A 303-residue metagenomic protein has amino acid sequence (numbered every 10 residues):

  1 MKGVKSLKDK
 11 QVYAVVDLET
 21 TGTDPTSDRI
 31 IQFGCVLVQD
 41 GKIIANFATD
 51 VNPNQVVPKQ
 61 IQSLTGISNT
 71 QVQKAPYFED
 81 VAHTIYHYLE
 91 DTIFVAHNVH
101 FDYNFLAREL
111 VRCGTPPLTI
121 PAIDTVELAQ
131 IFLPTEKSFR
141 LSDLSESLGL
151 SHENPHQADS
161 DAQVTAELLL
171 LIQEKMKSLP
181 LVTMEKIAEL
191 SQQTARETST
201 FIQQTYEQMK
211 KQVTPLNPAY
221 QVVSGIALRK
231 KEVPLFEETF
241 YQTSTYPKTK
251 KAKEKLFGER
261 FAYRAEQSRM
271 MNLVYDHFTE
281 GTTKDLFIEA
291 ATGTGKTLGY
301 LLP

Functional and structural regions predicted by a protein language model:
M1-A122, P134-H156: Conserved non-catalytic scaffold segment of RNase H-like nuclease domains
K2-K8, L171-K248: Acidic two-metal-ion nuclease catalytic site recognized across multiple nuclease folds, prominently DnaQ/RNase D-T
Q157-I172: Acidic, divalent-metal-coordinating active-site segment for phosphoryl/phosphodiester hydrolysis, typified by short
E238-E289, G299: Conserved pre-motif I regulatory segment
T292: The conserved Walker
G295-P303: Motif I (Walker A/P-loop) of helicase-class P-loop NTPases
